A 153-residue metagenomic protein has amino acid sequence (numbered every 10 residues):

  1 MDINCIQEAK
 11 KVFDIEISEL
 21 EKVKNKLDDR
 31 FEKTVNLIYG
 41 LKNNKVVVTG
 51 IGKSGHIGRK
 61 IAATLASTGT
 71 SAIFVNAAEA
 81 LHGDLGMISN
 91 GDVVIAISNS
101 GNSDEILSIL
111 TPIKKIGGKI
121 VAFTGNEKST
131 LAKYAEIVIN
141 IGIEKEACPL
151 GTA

Functional and structural regions predicted by a protein language model:
M1-N44: An N-terminal, well-structured beta->alpha segment
Y39, K45-A153: Glycine-rich phosphate-binding loops that contact phosphosugars or nucleotide phosphates
